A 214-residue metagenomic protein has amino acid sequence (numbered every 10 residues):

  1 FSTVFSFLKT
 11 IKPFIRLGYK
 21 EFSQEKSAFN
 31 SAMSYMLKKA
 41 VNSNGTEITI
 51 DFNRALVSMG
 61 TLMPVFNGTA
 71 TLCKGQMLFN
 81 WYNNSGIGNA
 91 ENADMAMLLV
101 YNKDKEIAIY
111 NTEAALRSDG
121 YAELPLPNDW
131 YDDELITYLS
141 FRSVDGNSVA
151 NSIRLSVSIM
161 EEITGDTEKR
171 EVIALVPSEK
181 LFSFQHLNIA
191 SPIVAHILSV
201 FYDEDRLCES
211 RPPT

Functional and structural regions predicted by a protein language model:
F1-G60: Long, polar/Ser/Thr-enriched low-complexity segments that form simple helices or flexible linkers at protein ends
F1-V4, E162-T167: Short intrinsically disordered, low-complexity coil segments enriched in acidic
K9-K12, K20, K26, K38-K39 (+5 more regions): Context-gated lysine
K20, M36, N102, N111 (+6 more regions): Compositionally biased, intrinsically disordered low-complexity regions enriched in proline and serine
S34-I163: Charged linear interaction tracts used for macromolecular binding and regulation
G165-D203, L207-S210, T214: Short, low-complexity, charge-dense intrinsically disordered segments
